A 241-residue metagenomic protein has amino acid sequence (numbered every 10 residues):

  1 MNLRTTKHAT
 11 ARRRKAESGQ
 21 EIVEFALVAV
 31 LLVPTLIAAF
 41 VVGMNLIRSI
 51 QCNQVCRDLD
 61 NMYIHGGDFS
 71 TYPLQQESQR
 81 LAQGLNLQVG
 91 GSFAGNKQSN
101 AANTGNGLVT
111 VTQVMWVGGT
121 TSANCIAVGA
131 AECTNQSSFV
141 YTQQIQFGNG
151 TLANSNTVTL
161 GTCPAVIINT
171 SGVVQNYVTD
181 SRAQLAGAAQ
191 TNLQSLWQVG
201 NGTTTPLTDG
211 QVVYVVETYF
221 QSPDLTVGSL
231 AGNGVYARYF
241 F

Functional and structural regions predicted by a protein language model:
N2-Q83: Alpha-helical assembly-interface signal, strongest on the long, hydrophobic N-terminal helix that forms
L3, F25, F40, Y63 (+7 more regions): Phenylalanine-focused residue identity feature
T10, I22-V30, P34-A39, G43 (+7 more regions): Generic ordered-secondary-structure signal
G67, N86-G90, T226: Secondary-structure transition/hinge residues
Q79-Q98: Secretome/extracellular-domain signature
G95-N233, F240-F241: Intrinsically disordered, low-complexity regions enriched in Pro/Ser/Thr/Gly and acidic residues
